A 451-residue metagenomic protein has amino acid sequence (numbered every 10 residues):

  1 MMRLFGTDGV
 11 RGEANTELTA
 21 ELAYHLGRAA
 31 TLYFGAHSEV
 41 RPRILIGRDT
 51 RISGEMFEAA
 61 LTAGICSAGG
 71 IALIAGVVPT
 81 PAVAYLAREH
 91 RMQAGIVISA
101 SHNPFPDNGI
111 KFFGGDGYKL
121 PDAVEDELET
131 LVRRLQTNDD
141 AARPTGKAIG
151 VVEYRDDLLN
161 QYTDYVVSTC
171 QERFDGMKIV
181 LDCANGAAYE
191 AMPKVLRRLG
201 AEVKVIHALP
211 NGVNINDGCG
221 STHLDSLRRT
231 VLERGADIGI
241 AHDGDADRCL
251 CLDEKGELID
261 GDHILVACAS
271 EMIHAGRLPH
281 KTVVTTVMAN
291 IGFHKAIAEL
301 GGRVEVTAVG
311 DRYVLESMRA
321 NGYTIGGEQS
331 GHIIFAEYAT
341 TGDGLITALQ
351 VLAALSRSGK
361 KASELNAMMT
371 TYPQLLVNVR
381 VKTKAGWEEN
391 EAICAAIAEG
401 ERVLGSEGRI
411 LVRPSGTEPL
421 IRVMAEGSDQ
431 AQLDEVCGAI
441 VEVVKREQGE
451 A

Functional and structural regions predicted by a protein language model:
M1-A63, S67-A68, Q93, V152-I179: An N-terminal, well-structured beta->alpha segment
F5-G6, I46, A72-G76, V97-I98 (+7 more regions): General beta-strand structural signal in soluble alpha/beta enzymes
E13, N108-R234: Gly/Ser/Thr-enriched, mixed-charge loops and adjacent short helices that form phosphate/oxyanion-binding elements
L32, V40-D107, K194-L252: N-terminal small/polar loop signature for handling phosphorylated ligands or for N-terminal nucleophile
G47-R48, L181-C183, D253, E337 (+1 more regions): Short glycine-centered, acidic/aromatic-flanked micro-motifs in structured strand/loop junctions that mark active-site
A82, D126-T163, S168, E254-G327 (+1 more regions): Proline/glycine-rich low-complexity loops and linkers
I238, A275-A451: Phosphate-binding and adjacent anionic-ligand microenvironments
